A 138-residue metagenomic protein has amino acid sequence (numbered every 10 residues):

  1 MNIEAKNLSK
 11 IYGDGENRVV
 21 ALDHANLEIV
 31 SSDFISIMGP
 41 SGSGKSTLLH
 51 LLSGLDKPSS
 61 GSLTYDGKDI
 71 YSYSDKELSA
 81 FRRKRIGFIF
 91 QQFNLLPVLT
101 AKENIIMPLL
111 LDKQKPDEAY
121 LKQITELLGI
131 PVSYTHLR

Functional and structural regions predicted by a protein language model:
M1-A5, I11-H24: A short, flexible loop at the N-terminus of ABC-type nucleotide-binding domains that lies
G13-G15, I106-A119, L127: ABC-type ATPase nucleotide-binding domains, specifically the catalytic core motifs of the NBD
E16-V19, I70-G87: ABC ATPase NBD coupling module
M38-P40: The feature captures the beta-strand-to-loop junction immediately N-terminal to the Walker
S53: Helix-to-loop junction immediately C-terminal to a conserved catalytic motif
G61-D69: Conserved ABC transporter NBD signature motif
L99-M107: Short coil-to-helix segment of the ABC ATPase nucleotide-binding domain corresponding to the Q-loop/switch region
T135-H136: Conserved small/polar residues in nucleotide/adenosyl-binding loops
